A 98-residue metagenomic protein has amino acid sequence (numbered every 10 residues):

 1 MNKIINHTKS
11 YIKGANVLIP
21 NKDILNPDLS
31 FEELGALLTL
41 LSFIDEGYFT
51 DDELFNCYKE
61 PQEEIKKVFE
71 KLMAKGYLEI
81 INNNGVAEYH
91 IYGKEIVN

Functional and structural regions predicted by a protein language model:
M1-T50, N56: Short recognition helix of helix-turn-helix/winged-helix DNA-binding domains
P27, F31, S42-I91: Winged helix-turn-helix DNA-binding recognition segment
G93-N98: Short, amphipathic alpha-helical interaction segments positioned at domain boundaries
